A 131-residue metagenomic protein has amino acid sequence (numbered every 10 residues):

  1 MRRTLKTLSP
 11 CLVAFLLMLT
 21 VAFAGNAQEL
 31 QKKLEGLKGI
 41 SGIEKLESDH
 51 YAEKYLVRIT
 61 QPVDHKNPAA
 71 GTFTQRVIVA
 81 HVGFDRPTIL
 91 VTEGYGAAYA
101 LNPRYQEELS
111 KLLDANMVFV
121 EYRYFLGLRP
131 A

Functional and structural regions predicted by a protein language model:
R2-V13: Bacterial N-terminal signal peptides that target proteins for export
C11-A22: Bacterial N-terminal signal peptides
G25-N116: Catalytic-loop region of hydrolases
S110-L128: Conserved alpha/beta-hydrolase
A131: Active-site catalytic motif of lipid deacylating hydrolases and related acyltransferases
